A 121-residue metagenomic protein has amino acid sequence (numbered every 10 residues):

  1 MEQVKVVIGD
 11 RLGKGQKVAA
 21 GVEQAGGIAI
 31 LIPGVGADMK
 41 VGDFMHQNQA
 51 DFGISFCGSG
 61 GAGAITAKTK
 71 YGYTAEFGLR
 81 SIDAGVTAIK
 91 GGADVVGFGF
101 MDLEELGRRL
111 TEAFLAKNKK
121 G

Functional and structural regions predicted by a protein language model:
M1-Q24, L31: Glycine-rich phosphate/diphosphate-binding loop of Rossmann-like nucleotide-binding domains
Q3, V7, G13, S81-G121: C-terminal binding/interaction regions
V7, R11, I30-G34, F56 (+1 more regions): Glycine- and other small-residue-rich loops at beta-strand/loop junctions that grip anionic moieties
G15-Q16, D38, G60-T66, L106-G107: Short glycine/serine/threonine-rich phosphate/pyrophosphate-binding segments that cradle anionic phosphate groups
A19-N48: Active-site rim loops that border cofactor/substrate pockets in soluble metabolic enzymes
A29-I32, T74-R80, K119: Short hydrophobic/aromatic-enriched beta-strand-loop microsegments
S55-V95: Mid-chain, well-packed structural core segment of small domains
